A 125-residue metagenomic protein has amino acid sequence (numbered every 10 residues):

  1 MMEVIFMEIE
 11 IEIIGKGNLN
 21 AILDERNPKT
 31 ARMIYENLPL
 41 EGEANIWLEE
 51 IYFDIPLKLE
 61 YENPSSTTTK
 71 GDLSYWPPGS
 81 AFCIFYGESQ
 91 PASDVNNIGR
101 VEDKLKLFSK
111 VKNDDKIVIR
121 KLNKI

Functional and structural regions predicted by a protein language model:
M1-F6: Short, Lys/Arg-enriched N-terminal segments with co-localized hydrophobic residues within the first ~10-30 amino acids
E8-I14: A short beta-strand micro-motif
N20-I125: Glycine-rich active-site loops that engage anionic ligands at enzyme catalytic sites
